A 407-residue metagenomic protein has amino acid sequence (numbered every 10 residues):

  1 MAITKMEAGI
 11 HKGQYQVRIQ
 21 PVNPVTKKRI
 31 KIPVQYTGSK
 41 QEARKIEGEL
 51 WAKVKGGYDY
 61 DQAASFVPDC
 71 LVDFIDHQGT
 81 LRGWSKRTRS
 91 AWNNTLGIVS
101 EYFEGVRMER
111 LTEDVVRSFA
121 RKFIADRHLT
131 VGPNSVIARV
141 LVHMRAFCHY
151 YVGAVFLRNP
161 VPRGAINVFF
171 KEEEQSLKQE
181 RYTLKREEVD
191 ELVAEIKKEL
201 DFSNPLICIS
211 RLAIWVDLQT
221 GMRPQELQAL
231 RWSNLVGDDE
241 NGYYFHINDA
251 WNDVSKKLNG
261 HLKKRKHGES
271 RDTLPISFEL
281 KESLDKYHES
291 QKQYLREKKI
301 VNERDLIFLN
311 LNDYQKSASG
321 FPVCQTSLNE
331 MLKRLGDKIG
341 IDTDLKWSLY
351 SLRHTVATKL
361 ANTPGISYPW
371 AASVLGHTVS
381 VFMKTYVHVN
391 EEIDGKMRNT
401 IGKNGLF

Functional and structural regions predicted by a protein language model:
T4, T95-I98, E109, L129-F169 (+1 more regions): N-terminal DNA-binding recognition helix of tyrosine site-specific recombinases/integrases
H11, R18, L230-K286: Conserved tyrosine-mediated DNA breakage-rejoining catalytic core shared by Y-recombinases
H11-Q16, P21-D114, S118, K292-Q293 (+1 more regions): N-terminal DNA-binding module of tyrosine recombinases/phage integrases
A138, G164-P224, Q228, E240-N241: Basic, Lys/Arg- and aromatic-enriched nucleic-acid-binding interface segment
T183, W251, L375-N399: Catalytic-site neighborhood detector that most strongly recognizes the C-terminal catalytic loop/helix of tyrosine
K198-N204, Q293-E303, Y314-P322, T326-S373: Short, basic (Lys/Arg/His-rich) helix/loop patches that form interaction surfaces in the mid-to-C-terminal regions
L235-G242, G365-T385: Short, polar N-cap/turn motifs at the start of nucleic acid-interacting alpha helices
N259-K286, E303-R334: C-terminal catalytic core of Y-nucleophile DNA break-rejoin enzymes
